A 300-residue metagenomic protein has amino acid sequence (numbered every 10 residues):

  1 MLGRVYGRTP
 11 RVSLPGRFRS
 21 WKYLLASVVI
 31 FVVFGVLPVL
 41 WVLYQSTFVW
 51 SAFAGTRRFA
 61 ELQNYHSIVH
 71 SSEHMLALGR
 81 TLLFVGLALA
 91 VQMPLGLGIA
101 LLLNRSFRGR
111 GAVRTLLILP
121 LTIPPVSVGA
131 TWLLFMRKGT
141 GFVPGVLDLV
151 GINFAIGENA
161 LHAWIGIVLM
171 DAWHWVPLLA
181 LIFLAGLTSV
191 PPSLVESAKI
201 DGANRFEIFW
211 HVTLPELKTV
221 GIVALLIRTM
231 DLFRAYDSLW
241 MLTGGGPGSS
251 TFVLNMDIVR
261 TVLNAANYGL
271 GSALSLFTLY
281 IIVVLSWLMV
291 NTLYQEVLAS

Functional and structural regions predicted by a protein language model:
M1-G16: Short, Lys/Arg-rich, polar N-terminal cytosolic tail immediately upstream of the first transmembrane signal-anchor
G16-S300: A structural signal for multi-pass alpha-helical bundles of membrane permease subunits that mediate small-molecule
